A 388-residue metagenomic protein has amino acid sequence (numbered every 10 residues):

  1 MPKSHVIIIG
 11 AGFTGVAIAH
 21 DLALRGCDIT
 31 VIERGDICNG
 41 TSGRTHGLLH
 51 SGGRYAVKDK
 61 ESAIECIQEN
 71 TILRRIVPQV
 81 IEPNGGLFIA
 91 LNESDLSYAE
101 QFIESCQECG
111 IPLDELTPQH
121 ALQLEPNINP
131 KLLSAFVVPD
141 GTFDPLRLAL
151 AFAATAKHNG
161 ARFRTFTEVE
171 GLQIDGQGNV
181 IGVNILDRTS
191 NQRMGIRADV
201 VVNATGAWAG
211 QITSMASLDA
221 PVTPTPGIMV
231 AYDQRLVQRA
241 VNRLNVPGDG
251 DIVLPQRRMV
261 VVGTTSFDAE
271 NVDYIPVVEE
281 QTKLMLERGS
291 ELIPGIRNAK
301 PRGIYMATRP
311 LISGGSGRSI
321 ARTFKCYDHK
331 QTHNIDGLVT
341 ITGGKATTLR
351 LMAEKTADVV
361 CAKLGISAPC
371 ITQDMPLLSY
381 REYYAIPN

Functional and structural regions predicted by a protein language model:
P2-S4, S190-V200: Core beta-strand elements of the Rossmann-like FAD/NAD(P) dinucleotide-binding domain in flavoenzyme oxidoreductases
S4-T30: N-terminal Rossmann-like FAD-binding beta1-loop-alpha1 element of flavoenzymes
I9, I196-G206: Short hydrophobic core segments
A23-G43: Glycine-rich FAD pyrophosphate-binding loop
H46-L124: Dinucleotide-binding Rossmann-like beta1-alpha1 core, especially the glycine-rich loop that anchors the ADP
I89-N159, R164, G171-N179, R257 (+2 more regions): Flavin (FAD/FMN) cofactor-binding and adjacent substrate-gating region of FAD-dependent oxidoreductase domains
P145, P221-I228, L236, A240 (+2 more regions): C-terminal catalytic lobe of FAD-dependent flavoproteins
N203-S217: Flavin (primarily FAD) binding-site architecture
